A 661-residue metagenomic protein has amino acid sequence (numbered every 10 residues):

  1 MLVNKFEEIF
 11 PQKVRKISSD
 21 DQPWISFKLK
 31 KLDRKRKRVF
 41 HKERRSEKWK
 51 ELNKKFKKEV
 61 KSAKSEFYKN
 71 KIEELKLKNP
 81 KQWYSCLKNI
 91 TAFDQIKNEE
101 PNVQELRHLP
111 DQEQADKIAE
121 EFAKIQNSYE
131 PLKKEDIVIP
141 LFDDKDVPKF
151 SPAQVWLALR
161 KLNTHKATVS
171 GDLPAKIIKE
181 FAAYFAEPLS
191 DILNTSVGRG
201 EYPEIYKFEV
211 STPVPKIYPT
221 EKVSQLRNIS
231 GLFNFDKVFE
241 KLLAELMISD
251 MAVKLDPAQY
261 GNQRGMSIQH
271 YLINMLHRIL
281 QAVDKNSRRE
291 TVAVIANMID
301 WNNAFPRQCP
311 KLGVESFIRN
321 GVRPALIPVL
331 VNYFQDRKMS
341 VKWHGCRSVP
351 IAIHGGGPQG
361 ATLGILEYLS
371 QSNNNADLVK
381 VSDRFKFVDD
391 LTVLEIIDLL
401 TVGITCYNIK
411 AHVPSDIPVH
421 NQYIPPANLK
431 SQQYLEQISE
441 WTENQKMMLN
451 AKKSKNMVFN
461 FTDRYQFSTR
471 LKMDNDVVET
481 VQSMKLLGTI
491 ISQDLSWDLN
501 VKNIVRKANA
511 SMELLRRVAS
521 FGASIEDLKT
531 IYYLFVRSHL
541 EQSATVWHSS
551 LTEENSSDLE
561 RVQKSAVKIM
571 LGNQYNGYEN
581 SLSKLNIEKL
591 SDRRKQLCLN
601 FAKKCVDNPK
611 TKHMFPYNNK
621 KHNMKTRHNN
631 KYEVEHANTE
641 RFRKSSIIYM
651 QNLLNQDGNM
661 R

Functional and structural regions predicted by a protein language model:
M1, V478-V546: Basic, alpha-helical interaction scaffolds
M1-H108, I531-F535, H539-L540, A544 (+2 more regions): Arg/Lys-enriched, amphipathic patches
V39, Q104, H108, T552-R661: Short linear motifs embedded in intrinsically disordered, charge-biased segments
P80-S224, S230, K237-V238, V477 (+3 more regions): Surface-exposed loop/turn segments and immediately adjacent short secondary-structure elements within folded domains
V147-P358, E395: Conserved pre-catalytic core of RNA-dependent polymerases
L243-Y260, D284-R288, I365-D416: Active-site palm subdomain of RNA-directed nucleic acid polymerases
N303-N320, T392-S439: Catalytic palm subdomain of template-directed nucleic-acid polymerases, centered on the conserved carboxylate motif
G345-R347, P418, Y423, Q433 (+2 more regions): Short, conserved micro-motifs composed of acidic
